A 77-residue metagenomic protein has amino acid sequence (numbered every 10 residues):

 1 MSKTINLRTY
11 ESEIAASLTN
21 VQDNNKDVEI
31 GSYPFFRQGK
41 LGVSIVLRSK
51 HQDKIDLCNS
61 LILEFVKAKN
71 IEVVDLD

Functional and structural regions predicted by a protein language model:
M1-D77: Non-catalytic beta/alpha edge segments that cap or flank active sites
